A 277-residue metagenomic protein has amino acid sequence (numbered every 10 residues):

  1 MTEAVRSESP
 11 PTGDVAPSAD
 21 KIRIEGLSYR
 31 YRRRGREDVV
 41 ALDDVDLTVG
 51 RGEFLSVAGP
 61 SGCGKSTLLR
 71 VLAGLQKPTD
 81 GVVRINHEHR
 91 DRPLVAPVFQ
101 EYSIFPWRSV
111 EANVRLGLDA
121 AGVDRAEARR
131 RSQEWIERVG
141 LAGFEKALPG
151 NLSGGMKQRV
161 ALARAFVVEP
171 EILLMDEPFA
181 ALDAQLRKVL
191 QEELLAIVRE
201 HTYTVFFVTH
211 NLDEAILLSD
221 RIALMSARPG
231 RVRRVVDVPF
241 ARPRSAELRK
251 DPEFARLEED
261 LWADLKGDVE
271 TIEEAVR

Functional and structural regions predicted by a protein language model:
P17-K21, R30-D44: A short, flexible loop at the N-terminus of ABC-type nucleotide-binding domains that lies
A58-P60: The feature captures the beta-strand-to-loop junction immediately N-terminal to the Walker
A73: Helix-to-loop junction immediately C-terminal to a conserved catalytic motif
G81-D91: Conserved ABC transporter NBD signature motif
D119, A126-F144, A196: Conserved ABC ATPase "signature" region
L148-L152, M156: Conserved ABC ATPase signature
V167-E171: A short, proline-enriched helix->beta-strand linker immediately N-terminal to the Walker B motif in ABC-type P-loop
